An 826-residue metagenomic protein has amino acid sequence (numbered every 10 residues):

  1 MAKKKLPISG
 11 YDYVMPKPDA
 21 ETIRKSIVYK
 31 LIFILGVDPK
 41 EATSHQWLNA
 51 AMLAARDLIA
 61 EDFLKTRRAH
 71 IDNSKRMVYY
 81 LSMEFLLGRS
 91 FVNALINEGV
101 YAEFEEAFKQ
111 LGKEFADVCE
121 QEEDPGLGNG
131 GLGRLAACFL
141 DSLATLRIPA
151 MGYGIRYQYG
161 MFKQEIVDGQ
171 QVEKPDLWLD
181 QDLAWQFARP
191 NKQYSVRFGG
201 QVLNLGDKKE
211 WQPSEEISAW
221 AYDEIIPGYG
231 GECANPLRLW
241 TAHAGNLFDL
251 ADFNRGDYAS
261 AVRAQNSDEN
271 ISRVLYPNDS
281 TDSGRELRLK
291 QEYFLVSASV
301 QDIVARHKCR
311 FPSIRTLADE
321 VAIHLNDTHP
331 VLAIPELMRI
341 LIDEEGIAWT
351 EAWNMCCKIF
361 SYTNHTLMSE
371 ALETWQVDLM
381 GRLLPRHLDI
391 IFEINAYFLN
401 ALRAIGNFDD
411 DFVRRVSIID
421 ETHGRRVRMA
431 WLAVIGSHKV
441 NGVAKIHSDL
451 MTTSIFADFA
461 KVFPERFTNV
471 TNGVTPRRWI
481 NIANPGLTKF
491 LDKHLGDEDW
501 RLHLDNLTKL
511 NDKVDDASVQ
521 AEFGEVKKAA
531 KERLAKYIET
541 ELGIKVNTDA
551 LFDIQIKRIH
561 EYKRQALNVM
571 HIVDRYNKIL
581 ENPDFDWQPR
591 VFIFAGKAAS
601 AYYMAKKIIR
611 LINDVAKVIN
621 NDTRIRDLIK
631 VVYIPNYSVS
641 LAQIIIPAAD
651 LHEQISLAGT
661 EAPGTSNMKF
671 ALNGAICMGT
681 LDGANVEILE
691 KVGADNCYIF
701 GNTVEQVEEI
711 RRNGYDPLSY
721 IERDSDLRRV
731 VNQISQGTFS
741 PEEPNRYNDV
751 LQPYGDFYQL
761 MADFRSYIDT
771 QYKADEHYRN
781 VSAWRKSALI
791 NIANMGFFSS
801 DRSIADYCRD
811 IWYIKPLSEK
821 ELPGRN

Functional and structural regions predicted by a protein language model:
A2-N826: A conserved ligand/cofactor-binding region detector
